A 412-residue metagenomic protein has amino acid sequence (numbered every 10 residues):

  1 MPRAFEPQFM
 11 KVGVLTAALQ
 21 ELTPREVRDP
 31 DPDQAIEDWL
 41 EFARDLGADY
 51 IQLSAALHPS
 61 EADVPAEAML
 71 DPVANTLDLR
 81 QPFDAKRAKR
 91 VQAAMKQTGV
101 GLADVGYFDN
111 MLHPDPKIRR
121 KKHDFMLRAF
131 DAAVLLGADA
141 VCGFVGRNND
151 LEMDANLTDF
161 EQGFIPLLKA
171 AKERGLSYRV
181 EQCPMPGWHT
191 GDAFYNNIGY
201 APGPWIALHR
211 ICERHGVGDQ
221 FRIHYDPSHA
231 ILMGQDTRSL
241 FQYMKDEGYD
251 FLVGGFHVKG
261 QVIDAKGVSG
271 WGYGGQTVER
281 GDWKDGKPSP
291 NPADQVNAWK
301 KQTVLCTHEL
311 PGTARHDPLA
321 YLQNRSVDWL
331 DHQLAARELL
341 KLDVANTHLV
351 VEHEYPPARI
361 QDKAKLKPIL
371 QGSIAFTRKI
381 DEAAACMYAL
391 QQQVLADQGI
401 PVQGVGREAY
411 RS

Functional and structural regions predicted by a protein language model:
M1-D139, D154-A155, Q162-I165, K169-K172 (+4 more regions): N-terminal pre-domain/capping segments
F9, Q20-V27, D33, I51 (+1 more regions): Acidic/histidine-rich catalytic cores of soluble enzymes
A48, L102, D250-V253, N346: Core-facing hydrophobic residues within beta-strands of well-ordered domains
Q52, D104-G106, C142, R179 (+2 more regions): Conserved beta-strand positions in the central sheet of alpha/beta enzyme cores
A55-H58, D109, V145, V253 (+2 more regions): Residues that line or immediately flank small-molecule/substrate-binding pockets and catalytic motifs
A133-M153, R174-T190, V350: Active-site groove signature of glycoside hydrolases
S239, Y321-V344: A short, acidic, amphipathic alpha-helical segment used as a generic capping/interface helix at domain edges
T347-P356: Short acidic/histidine-rich active-site segments
